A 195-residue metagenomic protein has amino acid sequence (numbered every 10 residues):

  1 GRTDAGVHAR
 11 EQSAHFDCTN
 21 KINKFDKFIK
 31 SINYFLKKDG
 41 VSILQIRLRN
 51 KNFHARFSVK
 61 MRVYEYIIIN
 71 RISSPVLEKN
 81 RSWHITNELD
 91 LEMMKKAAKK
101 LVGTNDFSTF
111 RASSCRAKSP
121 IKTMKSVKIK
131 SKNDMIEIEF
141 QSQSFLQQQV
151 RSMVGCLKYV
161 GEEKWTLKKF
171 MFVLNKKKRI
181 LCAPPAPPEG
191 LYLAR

Functional and structural regions predicted by a protein language model:
G1-R195: Structured-RNA-binding interfaces characteristic of tRNA pseudouridine synthases
